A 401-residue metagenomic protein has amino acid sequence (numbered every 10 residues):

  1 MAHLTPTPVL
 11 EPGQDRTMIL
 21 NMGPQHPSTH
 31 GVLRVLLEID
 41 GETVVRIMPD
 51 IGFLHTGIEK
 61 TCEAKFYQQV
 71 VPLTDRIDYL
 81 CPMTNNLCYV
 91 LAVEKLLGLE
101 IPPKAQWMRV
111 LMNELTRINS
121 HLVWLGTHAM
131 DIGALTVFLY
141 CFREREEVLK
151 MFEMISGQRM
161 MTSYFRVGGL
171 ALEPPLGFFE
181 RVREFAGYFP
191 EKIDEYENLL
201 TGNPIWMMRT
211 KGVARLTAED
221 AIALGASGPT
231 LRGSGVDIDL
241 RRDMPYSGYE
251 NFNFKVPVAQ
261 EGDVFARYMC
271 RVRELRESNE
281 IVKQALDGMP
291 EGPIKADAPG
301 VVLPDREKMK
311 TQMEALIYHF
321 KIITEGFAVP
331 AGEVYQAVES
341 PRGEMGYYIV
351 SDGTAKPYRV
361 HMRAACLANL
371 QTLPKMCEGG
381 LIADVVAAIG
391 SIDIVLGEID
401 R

Functional and structural regions predicted by a protein language model:
M1-R401: Metal/cofactor-centered catalytic core regions of large enzymes
